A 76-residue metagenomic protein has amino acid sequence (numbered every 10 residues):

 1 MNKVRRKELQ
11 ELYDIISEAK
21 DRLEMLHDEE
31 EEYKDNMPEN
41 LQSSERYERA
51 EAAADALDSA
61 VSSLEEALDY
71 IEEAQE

Functional and structural regions predicted by a protein language model:
M1-E76: Long, low-complexity or tandemly repetitive, helically biased scaffold regions used for multimeric assembly/adhesion
